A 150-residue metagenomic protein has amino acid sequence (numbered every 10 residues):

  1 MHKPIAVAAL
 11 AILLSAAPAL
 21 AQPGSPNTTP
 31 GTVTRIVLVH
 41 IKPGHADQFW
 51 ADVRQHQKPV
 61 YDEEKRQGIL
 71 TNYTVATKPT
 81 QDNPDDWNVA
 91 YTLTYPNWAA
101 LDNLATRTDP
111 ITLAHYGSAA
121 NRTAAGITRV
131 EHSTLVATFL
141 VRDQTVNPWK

Functional and structural regions predicted by a protein language model:
M1-P4: Positively charged n-region of N-terminal signal peptides that target proteins for export
V7-A16: Bacterial N-terminal signal peptides
L10, Q22-T28, P59, E63-T71 (+2 more regions): An amphipathic, aromatic/His-enriched active-site/gating alpha helix that lines ligand/cofactor pockets
A17-A21: Sec/Tat signal peptide C-region and signal peptidase I cleavage site
T29-G44: Acidic/histidine-rich, surface-exposed loop or edge segments in extracytoplasmic proteins
V37, F49, Y91, L101: Hydrophobic pocket/interface hotspot
K42-W87: N-terminal, post-signal-peptide region of Sec/Tat-exported proteins
T138-K150: Short, low-complexity, Pro/Ser/Thr/Gly-rich segments in the mature regions of secreted, periplasmic
